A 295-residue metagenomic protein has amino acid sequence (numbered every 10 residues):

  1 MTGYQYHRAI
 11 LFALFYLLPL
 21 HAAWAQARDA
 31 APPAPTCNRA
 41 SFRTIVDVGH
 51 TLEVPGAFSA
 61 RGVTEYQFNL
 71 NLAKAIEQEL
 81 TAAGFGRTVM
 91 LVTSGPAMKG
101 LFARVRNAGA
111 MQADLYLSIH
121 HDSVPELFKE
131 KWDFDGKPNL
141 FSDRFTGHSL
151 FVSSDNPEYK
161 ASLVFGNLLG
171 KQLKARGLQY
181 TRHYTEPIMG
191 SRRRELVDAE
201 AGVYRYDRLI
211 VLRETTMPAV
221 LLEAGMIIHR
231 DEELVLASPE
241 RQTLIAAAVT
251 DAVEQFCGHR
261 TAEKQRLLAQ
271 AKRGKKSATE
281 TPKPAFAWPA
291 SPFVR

Functional and structural regions predicted by a protein language model:
T2-R295: Catalytic-site microenvironment of enzymes that process N-acetyl-hexosamine-containing cell-wall polysaccharides
